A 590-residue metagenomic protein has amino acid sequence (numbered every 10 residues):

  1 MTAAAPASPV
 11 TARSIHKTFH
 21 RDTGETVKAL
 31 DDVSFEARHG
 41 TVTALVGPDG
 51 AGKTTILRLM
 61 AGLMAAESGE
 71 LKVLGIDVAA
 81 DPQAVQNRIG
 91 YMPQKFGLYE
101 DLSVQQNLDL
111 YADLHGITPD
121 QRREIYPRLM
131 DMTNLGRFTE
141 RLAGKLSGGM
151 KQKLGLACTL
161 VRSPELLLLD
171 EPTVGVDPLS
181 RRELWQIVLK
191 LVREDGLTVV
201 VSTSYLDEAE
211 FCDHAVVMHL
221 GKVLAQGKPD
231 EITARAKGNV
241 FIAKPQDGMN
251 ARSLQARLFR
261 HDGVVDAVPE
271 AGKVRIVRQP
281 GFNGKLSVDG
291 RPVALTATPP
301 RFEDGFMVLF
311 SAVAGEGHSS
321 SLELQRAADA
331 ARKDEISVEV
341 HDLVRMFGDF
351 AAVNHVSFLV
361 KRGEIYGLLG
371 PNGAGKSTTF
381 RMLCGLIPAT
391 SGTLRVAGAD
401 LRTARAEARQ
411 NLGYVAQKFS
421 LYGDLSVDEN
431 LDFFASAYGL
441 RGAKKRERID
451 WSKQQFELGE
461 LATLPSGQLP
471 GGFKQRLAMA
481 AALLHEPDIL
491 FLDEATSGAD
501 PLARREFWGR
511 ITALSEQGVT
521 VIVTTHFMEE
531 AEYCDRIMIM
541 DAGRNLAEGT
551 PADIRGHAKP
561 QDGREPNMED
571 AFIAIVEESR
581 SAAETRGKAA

Functional and structural regions predicted by a protein language model:
A61, C384: Helix-to-loop junction immediately C-terminal to a conserved catalytic motif
G69-A80, A84-V85, G392-D400, E407-A408: Conserved ABC transporter NBD signature motif
D109, D113, D120-F138, D432 (+2 more regions): Conserved ABC ATPase "signature" region
L167-D170, L490-D493: Catalytic Walker B motif of ABC-type/P-loop ATPase nucleotide-binding domains
Q226-G227, E548-G549: ABC ATPase "signature
